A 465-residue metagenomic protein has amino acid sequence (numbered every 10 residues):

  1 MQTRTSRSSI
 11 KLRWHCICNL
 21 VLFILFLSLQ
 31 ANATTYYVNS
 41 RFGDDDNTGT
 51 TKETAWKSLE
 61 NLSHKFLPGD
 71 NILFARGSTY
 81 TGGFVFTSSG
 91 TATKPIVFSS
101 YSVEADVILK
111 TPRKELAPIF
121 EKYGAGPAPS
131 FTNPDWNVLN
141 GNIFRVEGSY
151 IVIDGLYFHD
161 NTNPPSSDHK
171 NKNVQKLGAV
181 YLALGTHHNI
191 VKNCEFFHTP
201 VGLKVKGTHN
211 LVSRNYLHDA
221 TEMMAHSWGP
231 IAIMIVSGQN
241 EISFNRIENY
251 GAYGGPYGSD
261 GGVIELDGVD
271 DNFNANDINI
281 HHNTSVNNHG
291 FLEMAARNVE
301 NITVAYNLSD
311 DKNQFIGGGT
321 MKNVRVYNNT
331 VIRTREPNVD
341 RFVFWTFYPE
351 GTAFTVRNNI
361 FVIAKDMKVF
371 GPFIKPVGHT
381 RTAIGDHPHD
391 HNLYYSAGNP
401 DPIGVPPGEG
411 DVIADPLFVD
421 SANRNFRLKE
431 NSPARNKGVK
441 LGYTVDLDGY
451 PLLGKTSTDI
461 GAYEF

Functional and structural regions predicted by a protein language model:
T34, D70, G82, K94-I96 (+18 more regions): The right-handed parallel beta-helix/beta-solenoid scaffold, focusing on the short coil/turn and N-cap positions
T35, F66-L116, G124, R145-L156 (+1 more regions): Beta-solenoid repeat scaffold
V38-A75, T79, S432, D448 (+1 more regions): Acidic Gly/Asp/Thr-rich repetitive segments characteristic of extracellular carbohydrate-active and adhesion proteins
K65, D401, N431-F465: Surface beta-loop-beta hairpin patches that serve as ligand-binding interfaces in beta-rich domains
A75, S99-Y101, V146-E147, D154 (+22 more regions): Feature marks extracellular polysaccharide-active and adherence modules
G82-T87, T93, H282-N287, F291-N425: Predominantly extracellular beta-rich ligand-binding scaffolds that present long acidic/polar faces for carbohydrate
G83, E115-G268: Right-handed parallel beta-helix
